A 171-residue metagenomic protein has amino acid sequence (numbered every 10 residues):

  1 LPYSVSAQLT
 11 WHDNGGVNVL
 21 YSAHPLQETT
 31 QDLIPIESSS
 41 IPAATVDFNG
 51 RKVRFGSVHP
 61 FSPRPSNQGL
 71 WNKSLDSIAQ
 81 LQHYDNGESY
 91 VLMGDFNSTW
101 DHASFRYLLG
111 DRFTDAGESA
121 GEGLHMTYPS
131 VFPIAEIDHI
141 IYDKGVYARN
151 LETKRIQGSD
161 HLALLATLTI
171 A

Functional and structural regions predicted by a protein language model:
L1-A171: Soluble catalytic domains of enzymes that build or remodel membrane lipids, polysaccharides, and related
